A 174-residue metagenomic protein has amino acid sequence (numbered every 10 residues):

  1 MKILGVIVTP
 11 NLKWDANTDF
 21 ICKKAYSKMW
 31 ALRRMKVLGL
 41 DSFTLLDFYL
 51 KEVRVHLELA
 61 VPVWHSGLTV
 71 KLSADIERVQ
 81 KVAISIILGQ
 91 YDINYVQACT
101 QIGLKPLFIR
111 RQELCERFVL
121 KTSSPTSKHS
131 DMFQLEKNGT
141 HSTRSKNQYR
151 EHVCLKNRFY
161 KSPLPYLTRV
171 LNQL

Functional and structural regions predicted by a protein language model:
M1-L174: Hydrophobic/basic alpha-helical segments
